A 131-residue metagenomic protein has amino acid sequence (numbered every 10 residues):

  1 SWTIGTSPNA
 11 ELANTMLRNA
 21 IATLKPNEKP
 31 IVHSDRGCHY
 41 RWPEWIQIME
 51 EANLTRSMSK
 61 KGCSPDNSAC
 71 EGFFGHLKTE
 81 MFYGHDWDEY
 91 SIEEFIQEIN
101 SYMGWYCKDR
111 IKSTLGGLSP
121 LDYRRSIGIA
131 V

Functional and structural regions predicted by a protein language model:
S1-V131: Charged DNA-binding/catalytic regions of mobile-element recombinases
